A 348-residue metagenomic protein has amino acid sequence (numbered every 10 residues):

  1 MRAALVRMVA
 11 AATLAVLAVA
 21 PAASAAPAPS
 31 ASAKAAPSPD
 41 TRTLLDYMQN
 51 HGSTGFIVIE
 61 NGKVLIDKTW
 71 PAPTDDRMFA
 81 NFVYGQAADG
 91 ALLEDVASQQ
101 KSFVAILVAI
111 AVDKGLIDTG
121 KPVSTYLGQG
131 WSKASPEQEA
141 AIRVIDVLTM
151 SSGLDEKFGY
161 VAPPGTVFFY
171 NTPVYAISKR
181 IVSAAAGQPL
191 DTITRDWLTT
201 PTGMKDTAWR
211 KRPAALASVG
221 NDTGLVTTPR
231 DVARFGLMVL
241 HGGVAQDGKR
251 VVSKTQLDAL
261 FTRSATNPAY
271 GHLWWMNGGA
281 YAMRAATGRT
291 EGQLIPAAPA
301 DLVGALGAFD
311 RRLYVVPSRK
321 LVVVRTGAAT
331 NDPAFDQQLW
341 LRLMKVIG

Functional and structural regions predicted by a protein language model:
M1-P27: Secretory targeting and sorting signals
Y47-Q86, L313-V316, K320-V324: A short, well-structured edge-of-sheet supersecondary motif
G62, N81-Q86, G90-T119, S178-S183 (+2 more regions): Active-site SXXK
G85, D95-S98, D113-L154, A184-T223 (+2 more regions): Active-site helix/loop module of the DD-peptidase/beta-lactamase fold, centered on the serine-lysine SxxK catalytic
A88-A91, Y160-P164, V174-K179, P213-N221: Flexible glycine/proline-enriched surface loops and loop-helix/loop-strand junctions
V174, S178-I181, L225-A245, R311-T326: Active-site-proximal alpha-helical segments within enzyme catalytic domains
T262-V322: Active-site Gly/Thr loop motif
L302-G348: Structured C-terminal helix/loop/strand segments within mature extracytoplasmic catalytic/sensor domains
